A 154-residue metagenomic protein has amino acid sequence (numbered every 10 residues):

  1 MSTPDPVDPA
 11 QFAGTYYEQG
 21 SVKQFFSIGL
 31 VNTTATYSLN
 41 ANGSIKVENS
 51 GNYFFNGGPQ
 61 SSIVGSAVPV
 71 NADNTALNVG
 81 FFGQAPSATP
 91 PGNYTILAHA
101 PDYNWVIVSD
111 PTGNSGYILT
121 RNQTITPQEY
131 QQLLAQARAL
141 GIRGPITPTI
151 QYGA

Functional and structural regions predicted by a protein language model:
M1-A154: A beta-rich soluble binding module of mature secreted/lumenal proteins
